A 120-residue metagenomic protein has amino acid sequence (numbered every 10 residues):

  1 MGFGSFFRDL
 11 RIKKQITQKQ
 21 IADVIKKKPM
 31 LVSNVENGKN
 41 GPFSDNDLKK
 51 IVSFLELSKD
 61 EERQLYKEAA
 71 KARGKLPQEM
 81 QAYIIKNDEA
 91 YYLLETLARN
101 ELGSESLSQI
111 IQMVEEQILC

Functional and structural regions predicted by a protein language model:
M1-K13, L107: A short, Lys/Arg-rich alpha-helix, primarily the initiator
F7, R11, I21-A22, V32-V35: Conserved hydrophobic/aromatic packing and binding residues within compact polymer-binding modules
K19-A22, I51: Short alpha-helical "recognition helix" segments of helix-turn-helix
K26-P42: Recognition helix of helix-turn-helix/homeodomain-like DNA-binding domains that insert into the DNA major groove
F43-Q64: DNA major-groove recognition helix of helix-turn-helix/homeodomain DNA-binding modules
A70-C120: Interfacial/linker helices and their anchor residues that mediate assembly or domain coupling
